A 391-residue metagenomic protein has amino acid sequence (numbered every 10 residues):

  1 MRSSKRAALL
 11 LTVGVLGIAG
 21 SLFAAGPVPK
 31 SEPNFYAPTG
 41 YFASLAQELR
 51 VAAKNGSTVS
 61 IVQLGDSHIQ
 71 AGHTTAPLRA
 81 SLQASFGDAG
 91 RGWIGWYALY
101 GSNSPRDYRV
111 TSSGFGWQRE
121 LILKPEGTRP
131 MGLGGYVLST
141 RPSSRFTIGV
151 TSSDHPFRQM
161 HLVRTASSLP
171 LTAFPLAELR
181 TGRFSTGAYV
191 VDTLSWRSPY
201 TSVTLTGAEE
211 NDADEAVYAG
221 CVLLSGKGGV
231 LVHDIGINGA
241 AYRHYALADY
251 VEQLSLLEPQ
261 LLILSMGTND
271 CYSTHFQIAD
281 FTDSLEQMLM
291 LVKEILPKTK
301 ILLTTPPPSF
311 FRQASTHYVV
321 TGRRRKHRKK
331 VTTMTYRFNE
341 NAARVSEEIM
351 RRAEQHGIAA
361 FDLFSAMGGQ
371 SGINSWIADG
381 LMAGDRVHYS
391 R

Functional and structural regions predicted by a protein language model:
M1-L11: Bacterial N-terminal signal peptides that target proteins for export
L10-S21: Bacterial N-terminal signal peptides
G20-E48: Short glycine- and acidic-rich boundary segments immediately preceding or forming the N-terminal edge of structured
A37-V51, R243-L256, E286-L291, R312 (+1 more regions): Alpha-helical scaffolding within the catalytic cores of extracellular/periplasmic polymer-degrading hydrolases
I61-G65: Short hydrophobic beta-strand that contains or immediately precedes a catalytic carboxylate
Q70-L176, R183-D283, H388: Conserved SGNH/GDSL esterase-like catalytic core that processes O-acyl groups on lipids and polysaccharides
N238, L247, S309-R391: Catalytic His-Asp segment of secreted/periplasmic serine-dependent ester chemistry enzymes
